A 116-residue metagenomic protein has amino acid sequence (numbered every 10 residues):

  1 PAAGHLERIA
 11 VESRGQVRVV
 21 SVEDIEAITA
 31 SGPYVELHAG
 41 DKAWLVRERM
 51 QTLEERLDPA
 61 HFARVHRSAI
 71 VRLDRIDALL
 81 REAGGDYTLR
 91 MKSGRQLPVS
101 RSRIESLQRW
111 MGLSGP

Functional and structural regions predicted by a protein language model:
P1-P98, E105, G115-P116: Conserved binding/recognition cores within well-folded domains
M111-L113: ATP/nucleoside-binding phosphotransfer catalytic cores, i.e., glycine-rich phosphate-binding loops
